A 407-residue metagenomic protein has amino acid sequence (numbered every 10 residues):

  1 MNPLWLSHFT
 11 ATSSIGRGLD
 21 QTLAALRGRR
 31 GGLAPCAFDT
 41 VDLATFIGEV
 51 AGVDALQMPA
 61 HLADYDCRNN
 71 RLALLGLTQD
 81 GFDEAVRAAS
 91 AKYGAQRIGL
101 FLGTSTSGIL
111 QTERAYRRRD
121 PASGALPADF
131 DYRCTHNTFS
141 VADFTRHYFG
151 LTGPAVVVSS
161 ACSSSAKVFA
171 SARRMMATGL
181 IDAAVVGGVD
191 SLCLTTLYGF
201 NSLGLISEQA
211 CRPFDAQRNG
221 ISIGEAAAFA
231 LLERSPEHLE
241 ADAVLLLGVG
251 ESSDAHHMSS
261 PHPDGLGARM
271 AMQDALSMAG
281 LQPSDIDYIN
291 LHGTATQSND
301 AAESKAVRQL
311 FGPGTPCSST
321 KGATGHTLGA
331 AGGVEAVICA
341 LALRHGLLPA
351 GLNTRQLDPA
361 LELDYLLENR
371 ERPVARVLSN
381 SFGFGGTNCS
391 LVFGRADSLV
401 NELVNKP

Functional and structural regions predicted by a protein language model:
P3-S7, R27-F38, D42-F46, A210-A279 (+2 more regions): Condensing-enzyme catalytic core mediating Claisen C-C bond formation in acyl metabolism
H8, L26, L100, T145 (+11 more regions): Conserved small-residue
A11, H61-G81, F130-N137, A155-K167 (+4 more regions): Active-site pocket-shaping loop/turn-to-helix segments
I15, D20-L102, G108-Q111, A271 (+1 more regions): Conserved active-site "lid/cap" helical segment
L43, Q111, S191-P213, E251-M270 (+3 more regions): Active-site-adjacent elements of ketosynthase-type condensing enzymes
F101-V156, N299-G312: Active-site-proximal gating segment of KS-fold condensing enzymes and close homologs
T138-A142, R146-F149, P154-G187, I223-E240 (+2 more regions): Active-site-proximal alpha-helical scaffold in enzymes
A230-R234, L247, R308, L366 (+1 more regions): Short beta-strand-to-turn element immediately C-terminal to the catalytic PLP-Schiff-base lysine in fold type I
